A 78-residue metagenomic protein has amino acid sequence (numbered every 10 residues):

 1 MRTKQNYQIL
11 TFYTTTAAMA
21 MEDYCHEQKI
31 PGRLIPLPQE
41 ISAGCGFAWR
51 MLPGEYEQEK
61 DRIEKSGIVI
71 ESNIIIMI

Functional and structural regions predicted by a protein language model:
M1-K4: Solvent-exposed alpha-helices and their adjacent loops that cap or buttress functional pockets in soluble metabolic
N6-Q8, I74: Short helix-onset patch at the extreme N-terminus, typifying the N->h transition of secretory signal peptides
I9-G54: Amphipathic, hydrophobic secondary-structure cores in small proteins
M51-I78: C-terminal structural segments of small proteins and small subunits
